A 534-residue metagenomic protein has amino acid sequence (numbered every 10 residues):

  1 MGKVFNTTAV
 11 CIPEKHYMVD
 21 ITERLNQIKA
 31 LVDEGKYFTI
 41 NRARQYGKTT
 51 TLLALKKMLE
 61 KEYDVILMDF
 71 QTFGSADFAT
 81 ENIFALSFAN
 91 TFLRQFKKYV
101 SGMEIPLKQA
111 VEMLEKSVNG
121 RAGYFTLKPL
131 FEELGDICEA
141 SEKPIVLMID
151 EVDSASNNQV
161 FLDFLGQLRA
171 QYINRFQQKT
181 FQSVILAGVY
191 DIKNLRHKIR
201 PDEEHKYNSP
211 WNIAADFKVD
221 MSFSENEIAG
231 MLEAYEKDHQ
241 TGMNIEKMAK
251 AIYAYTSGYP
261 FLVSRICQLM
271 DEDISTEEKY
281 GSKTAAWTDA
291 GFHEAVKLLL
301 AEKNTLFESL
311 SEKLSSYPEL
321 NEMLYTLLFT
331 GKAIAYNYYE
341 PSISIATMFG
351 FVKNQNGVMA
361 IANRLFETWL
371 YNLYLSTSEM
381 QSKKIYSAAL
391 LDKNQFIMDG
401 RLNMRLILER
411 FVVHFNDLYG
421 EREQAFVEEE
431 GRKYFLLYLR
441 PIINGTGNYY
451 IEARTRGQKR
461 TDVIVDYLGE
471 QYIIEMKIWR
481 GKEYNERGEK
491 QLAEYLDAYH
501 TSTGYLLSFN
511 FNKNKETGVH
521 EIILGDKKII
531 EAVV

Functional and structural regions predicted by a protein language model:
M1-K36, I192: A short, basic N-terminal segment
A9-V10, P144, S156-Y255, L269 (+1 more regions): The catalytic "switch" region of P-loop NTPases
A30, E34-Y46, T50-F164, Q182 (+1 more regions): P-loop NTPase nucleotide-binding core
S224-F349, Q355-N356, I385-L390, N394: Winged-helix-like regulatory helical subdomains adjacent to P-loop NTPase cores
I407-Y450: Acidic-basic catalytic patches of nuclease active cores, encompassing PD-(D/E)XK and other metal-cofactor nuclease
F435, V463-V465, G469-R480, Y495: Conserved catalytic cores of phosphodiester-cleaving nucleases, focusing on short active-site segments
P441-G469: Active-site metal-binding core of divalent-cation-utilizing nuclease and nuclease-like domains
N485-E489, L496-L524: Nucleic-acid nuclease catalytic cores
